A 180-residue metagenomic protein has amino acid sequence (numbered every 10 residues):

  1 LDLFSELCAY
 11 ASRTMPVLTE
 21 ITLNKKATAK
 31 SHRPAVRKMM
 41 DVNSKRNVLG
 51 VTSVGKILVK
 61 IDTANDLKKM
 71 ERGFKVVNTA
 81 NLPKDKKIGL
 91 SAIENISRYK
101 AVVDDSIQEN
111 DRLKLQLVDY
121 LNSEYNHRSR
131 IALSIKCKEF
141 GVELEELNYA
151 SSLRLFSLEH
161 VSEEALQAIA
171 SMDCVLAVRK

Functional and structural regions predicted by a protein language model:
L1-K138, E145-A150, S171-K180: Autoinhibitory N-terminal propeptides
N148-H160: Aromatic/histidine-rich interaction motifs
A168: Classical protein tyrosine phosphatase
